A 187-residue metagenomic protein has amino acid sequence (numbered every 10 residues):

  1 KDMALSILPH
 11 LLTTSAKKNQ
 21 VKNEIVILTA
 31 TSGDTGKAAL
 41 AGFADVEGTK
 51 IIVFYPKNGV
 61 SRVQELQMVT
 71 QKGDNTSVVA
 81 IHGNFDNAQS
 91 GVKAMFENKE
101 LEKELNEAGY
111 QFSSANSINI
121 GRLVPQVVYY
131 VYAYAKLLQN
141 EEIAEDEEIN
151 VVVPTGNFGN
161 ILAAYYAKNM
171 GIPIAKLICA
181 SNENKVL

Functional and structural regions predicted by a protein language model:
D2-L187: PLP-dependent amino-acid enzyme catalytic core
